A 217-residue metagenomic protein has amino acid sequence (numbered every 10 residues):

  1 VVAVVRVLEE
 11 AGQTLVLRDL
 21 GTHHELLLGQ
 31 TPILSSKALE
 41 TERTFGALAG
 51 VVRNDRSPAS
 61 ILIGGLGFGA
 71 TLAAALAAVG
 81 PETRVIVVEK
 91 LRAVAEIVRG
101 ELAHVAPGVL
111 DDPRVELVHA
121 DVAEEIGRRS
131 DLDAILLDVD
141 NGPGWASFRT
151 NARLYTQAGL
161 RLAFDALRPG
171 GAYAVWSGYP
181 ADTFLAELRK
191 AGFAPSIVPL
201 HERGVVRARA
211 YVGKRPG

Functional and structural regions predicted by a protein language model:
V1-L27: N-terminal auxiliary segments of SAM/dcSAM-dependent transferases
L39-L167, V175-W176, A191, S196 (+2 more regions): The AdoMet/dcAdoMet-binding core of the Class I SAM-like
G171: Glycine-centered, phosphate/nucleic-acid-interacting loop/turn motifs that mediate DNA/RNA or nucleotide
Y179-A191: Short alpha-helix
T183, G204-V205: Short secondary-structure capping/turn micro-motifs that flank functional sites
Y211-G217: C-terminal lobe and adjacent flexible extensions of AdoMet/dcAdoMet transferase-like proteins
